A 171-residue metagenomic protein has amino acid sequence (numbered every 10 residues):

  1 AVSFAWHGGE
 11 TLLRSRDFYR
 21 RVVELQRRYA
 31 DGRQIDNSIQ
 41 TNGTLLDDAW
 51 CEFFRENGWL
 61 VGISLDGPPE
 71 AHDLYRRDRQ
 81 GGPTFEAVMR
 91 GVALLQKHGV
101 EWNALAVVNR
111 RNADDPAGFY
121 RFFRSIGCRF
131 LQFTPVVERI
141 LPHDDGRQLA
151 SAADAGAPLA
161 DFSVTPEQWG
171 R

Functional and structural regions predicted by a protein language model:
A1-F4, R33-N37, W102: Residue-level recognition of the N-termini of beta-strands and the immediately preceding loop/turn
V2-L12: Active-site groove signature of glycoside hydrolases
T11-V61, L65-A71, D78-L95, A106-G118 (+1 more regions): Canonical radical SAM enzyme core domain
Y75-E86, A93-R171: Radical SAM enzyme [4Fe-4S]-AdoMet core and its adjacent flexible, acidic and glycine-rich loops/tails across
